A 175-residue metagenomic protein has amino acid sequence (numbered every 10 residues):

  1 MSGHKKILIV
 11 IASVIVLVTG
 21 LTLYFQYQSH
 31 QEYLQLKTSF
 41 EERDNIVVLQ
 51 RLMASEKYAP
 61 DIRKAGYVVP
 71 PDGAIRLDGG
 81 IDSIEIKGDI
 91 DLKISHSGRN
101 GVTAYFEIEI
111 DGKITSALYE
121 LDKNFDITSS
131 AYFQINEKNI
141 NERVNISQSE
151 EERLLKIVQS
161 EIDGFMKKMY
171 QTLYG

Functional and structural regions predicted by a protein language model:
M1-H4: Short, Lys/Arg-rich N-terminal segment immediately upstream of the first membrane anchor
I7-F25: Hydrophobic membrane-insertion alpha-helices, especially the h-region of bacterial N-terminal signal peptides
I9, Y27-Q31, S160: Basic, mixed-charge low-complexity alpha-helical segments
G20-E107: N-terminal export/targeting and maturation segments
A74, G80-G175: Extracytoplasmic electrostatic interaction patches
